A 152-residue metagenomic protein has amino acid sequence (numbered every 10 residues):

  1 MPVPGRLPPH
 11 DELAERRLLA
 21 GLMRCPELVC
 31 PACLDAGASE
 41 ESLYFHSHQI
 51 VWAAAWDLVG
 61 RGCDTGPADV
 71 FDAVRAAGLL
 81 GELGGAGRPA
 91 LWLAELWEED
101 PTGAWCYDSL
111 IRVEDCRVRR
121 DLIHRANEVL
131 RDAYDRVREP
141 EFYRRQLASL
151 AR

Functional and structural regions predicted by a protein language model:
M1-V118: Noncatalytic partner-interaction/assembly domains of nucleic-acid and motor enzyme complexes, especially the accessory
E98-R152: Interdomain "pre-motor" coupling segment immediately N-terminal to P-loop NTPase/helicase cores
